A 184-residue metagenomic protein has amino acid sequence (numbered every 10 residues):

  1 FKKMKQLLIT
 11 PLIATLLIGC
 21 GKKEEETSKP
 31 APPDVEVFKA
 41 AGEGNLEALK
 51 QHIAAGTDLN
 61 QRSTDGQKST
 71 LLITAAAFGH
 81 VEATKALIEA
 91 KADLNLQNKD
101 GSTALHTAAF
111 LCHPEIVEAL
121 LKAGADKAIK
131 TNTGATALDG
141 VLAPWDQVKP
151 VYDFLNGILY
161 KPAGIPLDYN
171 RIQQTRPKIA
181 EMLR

Functional and structural regions predicted by a protein language model:
I18-G19: C-terminal motif of bacterial Sec signal peptides marking the signal peptidase cleavage site
P33, Q67-K68, G101, G134: Start-of-repeat signature of ankyrin repeats
A48, E82-A83, E115-I116, T175-I179: Conserved ankyrin/ankyrin-like repeat signature
L59-Q61, L94, K127: Ankyrin-repeat inter-repeat connecting loop/turn
S63-D65, N98, T131: Ankyrin repeat boundary/linker residues
